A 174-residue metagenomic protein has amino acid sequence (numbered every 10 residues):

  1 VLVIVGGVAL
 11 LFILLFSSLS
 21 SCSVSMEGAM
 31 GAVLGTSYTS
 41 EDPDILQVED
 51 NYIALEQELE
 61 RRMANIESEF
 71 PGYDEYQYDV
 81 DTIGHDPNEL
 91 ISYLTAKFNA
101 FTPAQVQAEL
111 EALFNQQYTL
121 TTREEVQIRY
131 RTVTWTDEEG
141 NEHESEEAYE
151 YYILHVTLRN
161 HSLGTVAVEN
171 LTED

Functional and structural regions predicted by a protein language model:
V1-D174: Membrane-proximal envelope biogenesis segments
